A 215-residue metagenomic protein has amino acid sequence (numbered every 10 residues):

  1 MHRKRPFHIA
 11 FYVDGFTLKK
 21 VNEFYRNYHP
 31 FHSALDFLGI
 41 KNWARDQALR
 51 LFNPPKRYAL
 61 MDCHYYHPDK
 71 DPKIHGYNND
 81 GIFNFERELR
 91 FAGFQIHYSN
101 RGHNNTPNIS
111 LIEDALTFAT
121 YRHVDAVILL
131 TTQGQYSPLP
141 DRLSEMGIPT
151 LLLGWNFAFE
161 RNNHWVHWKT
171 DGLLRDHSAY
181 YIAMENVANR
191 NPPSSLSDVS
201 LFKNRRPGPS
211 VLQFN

Functional and structural regions predicted by a protein language model:
M1-H2, Q213-N215: Intrinsically disordered, low-complexity and often Lys/Arg-enriched segments
M1-P107, N156: Domain-level signal for Mg2+-assisted phosphodiester chemistry and nucleotide/NA-binding surfaces in nucleic-acid
Y77-F214: Nuclease catalytic cores that cleave nucleic-acid phosphodiester bonds, predominantly acidic two-metal-ion
